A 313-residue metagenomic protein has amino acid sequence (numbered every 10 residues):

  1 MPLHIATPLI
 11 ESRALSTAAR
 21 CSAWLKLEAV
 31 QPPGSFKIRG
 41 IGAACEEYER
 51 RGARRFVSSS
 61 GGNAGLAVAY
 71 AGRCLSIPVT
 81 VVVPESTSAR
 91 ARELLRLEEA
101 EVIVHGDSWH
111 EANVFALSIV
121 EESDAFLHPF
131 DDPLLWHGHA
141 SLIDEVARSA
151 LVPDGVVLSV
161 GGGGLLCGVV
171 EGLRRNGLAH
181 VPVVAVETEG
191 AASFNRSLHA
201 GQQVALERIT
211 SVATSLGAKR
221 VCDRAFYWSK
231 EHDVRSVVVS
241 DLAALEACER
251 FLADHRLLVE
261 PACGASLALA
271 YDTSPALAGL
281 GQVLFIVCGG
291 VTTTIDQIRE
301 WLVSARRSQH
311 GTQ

Functional and structural regions predicted by a protein language model:
M1-Q313: PLP-dependent amino-acid enzyme catalytic core
